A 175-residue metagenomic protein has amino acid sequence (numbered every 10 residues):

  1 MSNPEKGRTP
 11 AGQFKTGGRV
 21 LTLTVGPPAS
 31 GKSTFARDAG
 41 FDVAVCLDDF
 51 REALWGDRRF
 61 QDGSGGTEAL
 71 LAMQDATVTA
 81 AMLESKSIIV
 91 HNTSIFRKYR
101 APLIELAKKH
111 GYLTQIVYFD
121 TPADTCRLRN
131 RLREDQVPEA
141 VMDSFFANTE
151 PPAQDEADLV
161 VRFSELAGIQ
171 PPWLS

Functional and structural regions predicted by a protein language model:
S2-V25, S30-T34, D38, D42-V43 (+1 more regions): Conserved GTP-binding G-domain of TRAFAC-class P-loop NTPases and closely related GTPase folds
S30-S87, T125-R127: Conserved substrate/cofactor phosphate-moiety recognition/catalytic segment in nucleotide-dependent phosphotransferases
T77, L103-E105: Aromatic/hydrophobic pocket-lining residues that form π-stacking "cages" and hydrophobic walls in ligand
T79-L83, K109-H110, Q154: Conserved catalytic network of the ASCE P-loop NTPase/AAA+ motor domain
I88-N92, I116: Short catalytic-loop micro-motif centered on adjacent basic/acidic residues
H91-L103: Acidic, metal-coordinating catalytic cores used for nucleic-acid/nucleotide bond scission and strand-transfer chemistry
L106-A107, Y112, D135-P138: Conserved helix-turn-beta segment of the N-terminal RecA-like "Helicase ATP-binding" lobe in SF1/SF2 helicases
H110-R129: Conserved phosphate-donor/acceptor-positioning beta-strand/loop module used by diverse small-molecule
